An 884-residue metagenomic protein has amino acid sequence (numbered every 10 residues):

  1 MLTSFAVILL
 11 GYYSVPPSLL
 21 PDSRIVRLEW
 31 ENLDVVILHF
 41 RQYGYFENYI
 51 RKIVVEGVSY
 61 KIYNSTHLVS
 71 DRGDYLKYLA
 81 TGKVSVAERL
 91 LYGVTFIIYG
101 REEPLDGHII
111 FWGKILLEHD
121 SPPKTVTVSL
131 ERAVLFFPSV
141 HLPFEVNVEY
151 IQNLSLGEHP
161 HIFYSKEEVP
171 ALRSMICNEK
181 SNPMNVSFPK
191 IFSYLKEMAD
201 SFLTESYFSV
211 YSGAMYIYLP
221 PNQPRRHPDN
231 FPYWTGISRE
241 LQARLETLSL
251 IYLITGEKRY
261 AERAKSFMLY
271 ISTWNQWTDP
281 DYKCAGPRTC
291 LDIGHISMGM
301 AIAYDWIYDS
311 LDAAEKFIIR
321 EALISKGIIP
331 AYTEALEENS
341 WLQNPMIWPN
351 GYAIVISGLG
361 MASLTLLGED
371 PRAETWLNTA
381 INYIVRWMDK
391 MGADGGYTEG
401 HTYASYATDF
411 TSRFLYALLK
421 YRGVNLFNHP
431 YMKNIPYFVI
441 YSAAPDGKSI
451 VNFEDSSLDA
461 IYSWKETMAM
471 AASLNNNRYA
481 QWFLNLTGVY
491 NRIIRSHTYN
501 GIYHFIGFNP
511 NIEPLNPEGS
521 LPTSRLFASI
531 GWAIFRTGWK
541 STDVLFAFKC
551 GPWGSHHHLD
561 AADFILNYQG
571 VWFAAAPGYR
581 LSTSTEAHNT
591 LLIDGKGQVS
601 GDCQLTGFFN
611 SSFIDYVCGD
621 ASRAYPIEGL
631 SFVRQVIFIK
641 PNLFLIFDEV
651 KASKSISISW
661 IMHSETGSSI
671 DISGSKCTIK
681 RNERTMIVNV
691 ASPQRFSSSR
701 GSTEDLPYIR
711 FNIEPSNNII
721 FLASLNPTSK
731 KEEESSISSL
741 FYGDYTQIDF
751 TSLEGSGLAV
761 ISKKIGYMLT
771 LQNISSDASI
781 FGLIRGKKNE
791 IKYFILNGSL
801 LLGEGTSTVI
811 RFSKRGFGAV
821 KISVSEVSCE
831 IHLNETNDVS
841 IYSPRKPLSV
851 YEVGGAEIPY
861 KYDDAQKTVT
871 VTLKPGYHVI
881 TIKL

Functional and structural regions predicted by a protein language model:
M1-S14: Secretory targeting signatures
Y13-F40: Extracellular carbohydrate-recognition regions
N32-Y43, I53, L91-T127, E131-V134: Extracellular beta-strand ligand-recognition surfaces/modules
V54-V55, K61, S65-K83, R89 (+3 more regions): CBM-like, beta-strand-rich accessory domains located in the C-terminal region of large, secreted polysaccharide-active
E56-S65, S121-V146: Extracellular polysaccharide-targeting segments
V140-P228: Low-complexity, Ser/Thr/Pro/Gly-enriched N-terminal "stalk/linker" regions
H161-F163, V169, I176, P183-P189 (+1 more regions): Aromatic-lined, polymer-binding surfaces characteristic of secreted/periplasmic polysaccharide-degrading enzymes
N339-S340, L366, Y403-A574, E714-F721 (+6 more regions): Carbohydrate-active enzyme catalytic cores, enriched for enzymes that act on polyanionic acidic polysaccharides
